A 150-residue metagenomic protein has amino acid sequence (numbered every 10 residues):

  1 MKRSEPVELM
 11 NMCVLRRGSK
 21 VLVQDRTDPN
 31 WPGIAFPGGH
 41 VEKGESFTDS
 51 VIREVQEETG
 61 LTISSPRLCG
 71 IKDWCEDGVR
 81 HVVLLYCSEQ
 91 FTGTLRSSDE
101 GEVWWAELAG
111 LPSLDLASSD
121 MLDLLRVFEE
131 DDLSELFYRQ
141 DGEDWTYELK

Functional and structural regions predicted by a protein language model:
M1-V21, P37: Conserved N-terminal beta-strand and adjoining loop/helix that marks the start of the Nudix/MutT-like hydrolase domain
L9-N11, S19, V82-L84, G101 (+1 more regions): Change "...and in nucleic-acid phosphodiester-cleaving endonucleases..." to "...and in nucleic-acid processing enzymes
K20-E57, W145-K150: Conserved Nudix-box catalytic region and its N-terminal flanking loop in Nudix hydrolases and closely related
V23, L85-C87, W105: Conserved hydrophobic/aromatic beta-strand scaffold that supports enzyme active sites
T62-G70: A short coil-to-beta-strand element that immediately follows conserved catalytic motifs
W74-T94, D123-D131: Active-site-adjacent beta-strand/loop module that shapes the phosphate/pyrophosphate-binding cleft
R96-F128, T146-L149: NUDIX/MutT-family hydrolases
D132-K150: Acidic/histidine-enriched, glycine/proline-rich intrinsically disordered or flexible terminal extensions
